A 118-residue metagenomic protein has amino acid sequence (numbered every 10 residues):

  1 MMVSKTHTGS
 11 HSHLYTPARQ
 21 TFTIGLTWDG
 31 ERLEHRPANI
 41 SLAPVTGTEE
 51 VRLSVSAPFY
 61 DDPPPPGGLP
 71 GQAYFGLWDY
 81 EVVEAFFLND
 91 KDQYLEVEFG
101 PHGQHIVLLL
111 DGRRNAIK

Functional and structural regions predicted by a protein language model:
M1-G67: Order/disorder boundary and secretion-linked terminal/linker segments
Q72-K118: Extracellular/luminal beta-rich ligand-recognition and adhesion surfaces characterized by aromatic-Gly/Pro-enriched
